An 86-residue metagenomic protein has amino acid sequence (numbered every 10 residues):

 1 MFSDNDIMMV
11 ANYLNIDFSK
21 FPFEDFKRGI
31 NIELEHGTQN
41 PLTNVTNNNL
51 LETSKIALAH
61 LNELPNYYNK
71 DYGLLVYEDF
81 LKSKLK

Functional and structural regions predicted by a protein language model:
M1-D17: Long, charged low-complexity interaction segments
S3-I7, F23-K27, S54: Short amphipathic alpha-helical segments that mediate assembly, nucleic-acid/protein binding, or membrane association
M9, D17, N31, H36 (+1 more regions): Non-catalytic terminal and connector segments of soluble metabolic enzymes
D17-K20, P41-T46: Charged, low-complexity interaction regions
F26-N44, A57-L58: Amphipathic alpha-helical segments that form the core helices of the histone-fold
N44-F80: Amphipathic alpha-helical packing elements
L81-K86: Activation/maturation switch segments at domain boundaries
